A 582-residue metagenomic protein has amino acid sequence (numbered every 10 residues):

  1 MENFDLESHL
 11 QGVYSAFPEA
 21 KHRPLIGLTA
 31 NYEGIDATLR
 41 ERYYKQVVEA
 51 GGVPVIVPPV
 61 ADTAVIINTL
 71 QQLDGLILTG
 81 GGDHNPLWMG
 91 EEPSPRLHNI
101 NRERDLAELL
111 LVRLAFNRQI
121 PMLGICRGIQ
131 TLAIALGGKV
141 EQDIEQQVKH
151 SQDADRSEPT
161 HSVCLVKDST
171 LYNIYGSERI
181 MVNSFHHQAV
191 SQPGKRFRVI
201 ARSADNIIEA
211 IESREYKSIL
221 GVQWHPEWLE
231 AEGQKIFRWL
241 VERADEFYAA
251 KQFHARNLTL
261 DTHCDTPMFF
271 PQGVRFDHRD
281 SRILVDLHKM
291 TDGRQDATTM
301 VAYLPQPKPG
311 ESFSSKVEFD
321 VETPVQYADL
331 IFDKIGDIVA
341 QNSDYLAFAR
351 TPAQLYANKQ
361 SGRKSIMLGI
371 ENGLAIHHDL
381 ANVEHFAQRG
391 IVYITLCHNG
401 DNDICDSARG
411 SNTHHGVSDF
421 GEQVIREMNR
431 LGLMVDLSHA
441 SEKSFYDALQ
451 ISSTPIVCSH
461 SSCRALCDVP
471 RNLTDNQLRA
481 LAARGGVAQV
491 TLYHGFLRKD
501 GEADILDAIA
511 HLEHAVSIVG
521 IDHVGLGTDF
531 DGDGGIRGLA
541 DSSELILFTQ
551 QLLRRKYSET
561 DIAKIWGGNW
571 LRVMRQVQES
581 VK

Functional and structural regions predicted by a protein language model:
M1-I125, I134, E141, E145-I174 (+5 more regions): N-terminal beta1-alpha1 cap of cysteine-dependent amidohydrolase-like domains
P24-L25, V53, P121, K139 (+8 more regions): Proline-centered loop/turn at the N-terminus of a beta-strand
G51, Q119-I120, G137, R294 (+3 more regions): Glycine-centered short loops/turns at secondary-structure junctions
G138, A353-L355, D379-V383, D406 (+1 more regions): Distinct, well-ordered alpha-helical segments
S184-Q188, G221-P226, T259-P267, A440 (+1 more regions): Histidine-centered catalytic micro-motifs
Y216, R294-Q295, I391-Y393, L431-L433 (+2 more regions): Glycine-enriched alpha-helix->loop->beta-strand junction motifs that scaffold or abut catalytic
A249-T413, D468-Q489, Y493-L526, F530-K582: N-terminal hydrophobic targeting/anchoring segments and the immediately downstream early-domain regions of hydrolases
H414-L431, A448-C458: Alpha-helix-loop-beta-strand connector modules within alpha/beta enzyme cores
